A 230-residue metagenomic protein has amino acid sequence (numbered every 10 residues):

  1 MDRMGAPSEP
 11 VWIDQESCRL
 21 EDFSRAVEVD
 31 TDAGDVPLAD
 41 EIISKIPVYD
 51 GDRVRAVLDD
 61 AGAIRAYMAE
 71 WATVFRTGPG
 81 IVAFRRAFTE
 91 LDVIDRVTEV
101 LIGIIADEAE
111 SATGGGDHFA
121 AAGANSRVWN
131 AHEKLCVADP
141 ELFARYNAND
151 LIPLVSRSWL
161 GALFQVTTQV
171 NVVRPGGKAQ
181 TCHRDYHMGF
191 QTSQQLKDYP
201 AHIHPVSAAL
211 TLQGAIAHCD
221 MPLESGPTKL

Functional and structural regions predicted by a protein language model:
M1-T77: Fe(II)/2-oxoglutarate
D2-W12, M68-P79, F88-L230: Non-heme Fe(II) oxygenase catalytic core, chiefly the N-lobe of the double-stranded beta-helix
